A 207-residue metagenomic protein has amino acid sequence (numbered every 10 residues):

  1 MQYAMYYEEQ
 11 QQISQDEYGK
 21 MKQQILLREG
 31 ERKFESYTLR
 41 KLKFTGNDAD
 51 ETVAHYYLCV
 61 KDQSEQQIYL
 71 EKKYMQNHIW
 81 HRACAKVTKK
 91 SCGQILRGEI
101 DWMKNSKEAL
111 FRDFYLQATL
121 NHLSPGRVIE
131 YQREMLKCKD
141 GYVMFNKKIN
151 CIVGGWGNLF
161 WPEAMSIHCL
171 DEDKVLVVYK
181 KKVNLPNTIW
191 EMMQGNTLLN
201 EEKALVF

Functional and structural regions predicted by a protein language model:
M1-F207: Phosphate-end processing signature that detects enzymes handling 5′-triphosphorylated RNA and polyphosphate
